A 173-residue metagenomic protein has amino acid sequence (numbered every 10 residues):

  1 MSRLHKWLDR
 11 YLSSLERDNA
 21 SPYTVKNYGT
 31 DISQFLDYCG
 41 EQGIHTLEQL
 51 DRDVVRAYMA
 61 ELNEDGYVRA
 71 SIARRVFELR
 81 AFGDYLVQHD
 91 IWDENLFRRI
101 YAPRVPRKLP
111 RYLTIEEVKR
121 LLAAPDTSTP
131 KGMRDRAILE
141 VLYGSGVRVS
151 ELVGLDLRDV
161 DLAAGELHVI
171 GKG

Functional and structural regions predicted by a protein language model:
M1-G173: Conserved catalytic core of the tyrosine transesterase superfamily
